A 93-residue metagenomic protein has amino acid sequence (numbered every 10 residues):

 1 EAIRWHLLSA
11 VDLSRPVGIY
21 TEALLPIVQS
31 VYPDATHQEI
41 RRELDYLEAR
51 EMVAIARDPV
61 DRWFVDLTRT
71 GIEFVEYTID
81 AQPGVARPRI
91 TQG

Functional and structural regions predicted by a protein language model:
E1-G18: Short alpha-helical segments that sit at the start of domains
V17-V28: Short acidic, hydrophobic short linear motifs in intrinsically disordered regions
P26, R42, E73: DNA-binding alpha-helical recognition surfaces that contact promoter or target DNA
D34-A49: Short amphipathic alpha-helical interaction segments
E48-D58: A short, conserved structural fragment
D58-F74: Accessory beta->alpha helical hairpin/"wing" motif in late/C-terminal subdomains of nucleic-acid enzymes
R69-G93: Short, amphipathic alpha-helical interaction segments positioned at domain boundaries
